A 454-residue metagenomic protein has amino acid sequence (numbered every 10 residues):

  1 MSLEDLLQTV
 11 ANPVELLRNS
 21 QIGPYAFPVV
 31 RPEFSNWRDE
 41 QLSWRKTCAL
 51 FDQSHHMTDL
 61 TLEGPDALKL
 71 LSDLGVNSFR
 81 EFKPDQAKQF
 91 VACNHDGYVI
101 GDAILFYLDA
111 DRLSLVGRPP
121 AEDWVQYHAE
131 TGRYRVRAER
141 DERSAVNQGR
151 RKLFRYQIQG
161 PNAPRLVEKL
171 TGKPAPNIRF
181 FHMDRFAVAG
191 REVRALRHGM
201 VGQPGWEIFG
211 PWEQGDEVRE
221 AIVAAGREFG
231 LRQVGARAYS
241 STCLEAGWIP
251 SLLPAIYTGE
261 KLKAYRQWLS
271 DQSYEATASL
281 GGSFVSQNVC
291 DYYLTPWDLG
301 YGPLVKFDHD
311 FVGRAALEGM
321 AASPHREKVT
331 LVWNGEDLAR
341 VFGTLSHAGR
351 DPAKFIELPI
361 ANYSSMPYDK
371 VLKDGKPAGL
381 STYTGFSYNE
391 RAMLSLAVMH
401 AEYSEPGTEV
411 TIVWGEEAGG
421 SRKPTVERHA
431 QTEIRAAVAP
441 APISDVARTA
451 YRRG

Functional and structural regions predicted by a protein language model:
M1-C93, Y98-I100, K328: Acidic, proline/glycine-enriched N-terminal capping motif
M1-P32, Y107-G454: Conserved, structured C-terminal
I104: Glycine-rich, Trp-frequent "lid" loop and neighboring beta-strands that shape and gate the flavin cofactor pocket
